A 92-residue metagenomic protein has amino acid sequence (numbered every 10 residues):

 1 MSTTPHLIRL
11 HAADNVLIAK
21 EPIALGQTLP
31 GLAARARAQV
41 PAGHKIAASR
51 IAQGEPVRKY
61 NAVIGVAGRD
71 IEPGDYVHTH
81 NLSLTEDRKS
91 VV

Functional and structural regions predicted by a protein language model:
M1-H6: Anionic-ligand-binding alpha/beta catalytic cores of soluble enzymes and soluble regulatory domains that recognize
L7-D87: Conserved SET/PR domain catalytic loop and adjacent active-site segment of histone-lysine N-methyltransferases
V91-V92: Conserved small/polar residues in nucleotide/adenosyl-binding loops
